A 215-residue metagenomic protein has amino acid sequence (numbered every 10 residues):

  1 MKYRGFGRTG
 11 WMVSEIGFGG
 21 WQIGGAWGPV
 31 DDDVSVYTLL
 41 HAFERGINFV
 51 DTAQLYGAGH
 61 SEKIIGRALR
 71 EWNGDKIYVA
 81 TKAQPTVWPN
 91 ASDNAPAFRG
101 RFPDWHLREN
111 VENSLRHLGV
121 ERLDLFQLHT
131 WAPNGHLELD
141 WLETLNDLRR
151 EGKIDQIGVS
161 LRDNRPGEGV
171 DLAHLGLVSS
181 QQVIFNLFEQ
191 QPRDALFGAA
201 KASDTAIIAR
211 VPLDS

Functional and structural regions predicted by a protein language model:
M1-I77: N-terminal binding-site loop/beta-alpha segment at the start of enzyme catalytic domains that lines or forms
G7-G10, E44, R67-Y78, L115-G119 (+3 more regions): Acidic (Asp/Glu)-rich catalytic clusters
M12, Q22, A26, P89-P96 (+1 more regions): Glycine-rich, positively charged active-site loop/lid region within alpha/beta enzyme cores that binds and organizes
V13-G17, N48-F49, K76-A80, R122-Q127 (+3 more regions): Structural preference for beta-strand elements that scaffold enzyme active sites
W21-D33, S92-R108, T130-N134: Active-site mouth loops of central-metabolism enzymes
P29-A42, R101-L118, R162-L172: Short, acidic/polar
L115-N134: Active-site groove signature of glycoside hydrolases
T130-S215: Beta/alpha (TIM)-barrel catalytic core signal, keyed to glycine-rich beta->alpha loops juxtaposed to Asp/Glu that bind
